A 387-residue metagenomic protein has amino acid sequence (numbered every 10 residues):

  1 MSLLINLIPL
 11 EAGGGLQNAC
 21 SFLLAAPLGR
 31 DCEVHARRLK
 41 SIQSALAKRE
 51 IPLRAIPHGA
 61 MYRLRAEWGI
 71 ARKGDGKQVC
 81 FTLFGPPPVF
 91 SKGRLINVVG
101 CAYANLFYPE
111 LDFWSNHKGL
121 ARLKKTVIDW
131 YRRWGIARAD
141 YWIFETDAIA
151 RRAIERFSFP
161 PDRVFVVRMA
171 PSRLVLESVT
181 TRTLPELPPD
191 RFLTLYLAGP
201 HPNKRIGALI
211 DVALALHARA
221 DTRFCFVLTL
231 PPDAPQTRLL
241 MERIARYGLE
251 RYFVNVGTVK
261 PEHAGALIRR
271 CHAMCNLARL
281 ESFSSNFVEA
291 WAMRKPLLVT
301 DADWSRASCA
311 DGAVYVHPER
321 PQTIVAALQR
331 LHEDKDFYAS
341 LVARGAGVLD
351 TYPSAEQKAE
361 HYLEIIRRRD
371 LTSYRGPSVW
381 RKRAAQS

Functional and structural regions predicted by a protein language model:
G13-L24, F192, H201-A215, P235-R238: A conserved mid-protein helix/loop that constitutes part of the nucleotide-sugar donor-binding site
H35-K40, F224-M241, G257-T258: Glycosyltransferase donor-sugar binding loop
E50-I51, R238-V259: Nucleotide-activated donor-binding/catalytic signature segment of Leloir-type glycosyltransferases, i.e., the conserved
A121-W142: Membrane-proximal helix-turn-helix segments that form the acceptor-binding/catalytic region of lipid-linked
R279: Aromatic "clamp/platform" in nucleotide-sugar-dependent glycosyltransferases that forms part of the donor/acceptor
P296-V299: Short hydrophobic beta-strand element within catalytic cores of glycosyltransferases and related nucleotide-activated
V314-Q322, R330-K335: Conserved acidic donor-binding segment of nucleotide-sugar-dependent glycosyltransferases
D336-R381: A charged, aromatic-enriched C-terminal amphipathic alpha-helix characteristic of glycosyltransferases across folds
